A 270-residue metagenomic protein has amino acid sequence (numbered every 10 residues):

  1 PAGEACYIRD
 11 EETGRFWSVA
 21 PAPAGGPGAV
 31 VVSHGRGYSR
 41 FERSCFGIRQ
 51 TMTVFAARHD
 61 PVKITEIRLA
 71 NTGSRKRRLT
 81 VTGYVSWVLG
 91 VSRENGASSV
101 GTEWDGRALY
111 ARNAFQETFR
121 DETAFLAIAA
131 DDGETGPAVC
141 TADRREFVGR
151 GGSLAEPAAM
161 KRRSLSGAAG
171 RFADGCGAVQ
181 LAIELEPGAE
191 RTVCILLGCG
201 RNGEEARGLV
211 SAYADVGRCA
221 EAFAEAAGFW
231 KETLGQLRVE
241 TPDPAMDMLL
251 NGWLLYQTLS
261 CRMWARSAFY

Functional and structural regions predicted by a protein language model:
P1-Y270: Anionic coordination/interaction segments
